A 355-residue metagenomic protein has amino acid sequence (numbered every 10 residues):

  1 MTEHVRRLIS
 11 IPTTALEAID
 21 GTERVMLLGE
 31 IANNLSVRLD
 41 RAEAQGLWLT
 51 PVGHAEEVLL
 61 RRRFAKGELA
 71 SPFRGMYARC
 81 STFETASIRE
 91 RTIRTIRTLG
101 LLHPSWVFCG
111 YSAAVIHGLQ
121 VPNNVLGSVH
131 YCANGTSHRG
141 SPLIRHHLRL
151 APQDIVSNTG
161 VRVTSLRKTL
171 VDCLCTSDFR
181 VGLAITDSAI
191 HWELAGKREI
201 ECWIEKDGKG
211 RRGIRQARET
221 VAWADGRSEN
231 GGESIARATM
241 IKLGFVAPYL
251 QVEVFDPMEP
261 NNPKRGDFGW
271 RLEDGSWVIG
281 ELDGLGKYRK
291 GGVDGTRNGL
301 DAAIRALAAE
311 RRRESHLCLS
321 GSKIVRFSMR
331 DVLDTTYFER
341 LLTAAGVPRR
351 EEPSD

Functional and structural regions predicted by a protein language model:
M1-G213, R349-D355: Short gly/ser-rich loop at a beta-strand->alpha-helix junction or flexible surface loop bordering the NTP-binding
T2-T22, M26-R41, P51-A55, I190-D355: Surface segments flanking catalytic/ligand-binding clefts of nucleic-acid enzymes
